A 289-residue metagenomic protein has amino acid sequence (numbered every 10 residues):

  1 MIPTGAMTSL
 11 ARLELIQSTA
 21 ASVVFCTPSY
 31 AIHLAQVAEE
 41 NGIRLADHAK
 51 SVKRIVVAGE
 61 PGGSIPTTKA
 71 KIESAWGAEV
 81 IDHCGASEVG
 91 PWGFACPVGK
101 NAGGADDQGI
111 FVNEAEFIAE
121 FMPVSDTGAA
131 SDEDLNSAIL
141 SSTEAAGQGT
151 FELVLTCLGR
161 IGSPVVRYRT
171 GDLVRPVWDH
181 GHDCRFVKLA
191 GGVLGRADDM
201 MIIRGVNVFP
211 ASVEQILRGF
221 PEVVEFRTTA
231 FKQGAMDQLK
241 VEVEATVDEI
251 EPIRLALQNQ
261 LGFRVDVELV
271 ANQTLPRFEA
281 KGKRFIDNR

Functional and structural regions predicted by a protein language model:
P3-R289: Active-site glycine/GP-rich loop and adjacent strand/helix microenvironment that borders small-molecule binding pockets
